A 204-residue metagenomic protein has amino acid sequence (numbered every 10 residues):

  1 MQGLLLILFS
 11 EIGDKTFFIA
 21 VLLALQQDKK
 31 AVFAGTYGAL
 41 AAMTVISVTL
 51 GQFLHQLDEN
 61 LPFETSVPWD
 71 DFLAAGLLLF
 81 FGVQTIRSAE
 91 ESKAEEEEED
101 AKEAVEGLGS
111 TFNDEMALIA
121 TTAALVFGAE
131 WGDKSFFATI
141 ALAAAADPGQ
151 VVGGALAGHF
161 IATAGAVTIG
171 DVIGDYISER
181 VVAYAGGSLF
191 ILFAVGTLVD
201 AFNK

Functional and structural regions predicted by a protein language model:
M1-F63, F137-G158: Juxtamembrane transmembrane-helix termini in multi-pass membrane transport proteins
Q2, S47, T121, K134 (+1 more regions): Functionally critical, cavity-lining and gating residues within the transmembrane helices of 12-TM secondary
Q2, V32, D71-A74, D114-T121 (+2 more regions): Residue-level signature of transmembrane alpha-helical entry/exit and packing/kink sites in multi-pass membrane
I7-S10, L40, L77-T85, L125-A129 (+2 more regions): Alpha-helical transmembrane segments of multi-pass membrane proteins
L8-I12, P68, F127-D133, Y184: Hydrophobic transmembrane-helix microenvironments that flank and shape a buried ionizable site
K29-G107, I169-G187: Membrane helix-loop-helix hairpins that form the core translocation module of multi-pass transporters
D100-F136: Selected transmembrane alpha-helices and immediately adjacent juxtamembrane segments of polytopic inner-membrane
G196-K204: Juxtamembrane boundary at the C-terminal end of a transmembrane helix
